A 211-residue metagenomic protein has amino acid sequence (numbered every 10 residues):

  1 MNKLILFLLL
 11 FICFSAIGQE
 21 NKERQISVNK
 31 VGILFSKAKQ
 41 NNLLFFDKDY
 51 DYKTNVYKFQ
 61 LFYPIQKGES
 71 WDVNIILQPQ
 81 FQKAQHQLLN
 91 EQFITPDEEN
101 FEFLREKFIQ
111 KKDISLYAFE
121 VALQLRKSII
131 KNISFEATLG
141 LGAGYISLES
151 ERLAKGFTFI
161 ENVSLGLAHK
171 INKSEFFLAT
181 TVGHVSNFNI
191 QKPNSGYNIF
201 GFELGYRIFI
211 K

Functional and structural regions predicted by a protein language model:
L4, E23-V31, E69-I75, K131-A137 (+2 more regions): Outer-envelope beta-barrel architecture signal
G18-E69, F209-K211: Short glycine/proline- and aromatic-enriched beta-strand/turn motifs that initiate or cap beta-hairpins
S27-N29, D51-Y57, D113-F119, K155-E161 (+1 more regions): Residues that define the transmembrane beta-barrel architecture of outer-membrane proteins
N29-F35, V73-P79, V121, A137-L141 (+3 more regions): Membrane-embedded beta-strand positions of outer-membrane beta-barrel proteins
F35-N41, P79-Q85, L125-K127, L141-S147 (+3 more regions): Transmembrane beta-strands of outer-membrane beta-barrel pores
L43-D49, R105-Q110, S147-L153, F188-N194: Extracellular loop and loop/strand-boundary signature of outer-membrane beta-barrel proteins
K58-I146: Gram-negative (and chloroplast) outer-membrane scaffold detector with strong preference for beta-barrel transmembrane
H169, Y197-K211: Outer-membrane beta-barrel "beta-signal"
